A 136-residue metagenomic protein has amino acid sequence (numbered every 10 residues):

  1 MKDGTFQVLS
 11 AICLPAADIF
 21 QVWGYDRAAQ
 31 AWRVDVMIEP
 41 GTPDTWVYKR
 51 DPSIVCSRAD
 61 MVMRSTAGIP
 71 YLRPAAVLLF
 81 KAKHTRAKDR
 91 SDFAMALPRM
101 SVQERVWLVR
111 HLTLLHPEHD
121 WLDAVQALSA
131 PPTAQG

Functional and structural regions predicted by a protein language model:
M1-G136: Compositionally biased terminal segments of proteins
